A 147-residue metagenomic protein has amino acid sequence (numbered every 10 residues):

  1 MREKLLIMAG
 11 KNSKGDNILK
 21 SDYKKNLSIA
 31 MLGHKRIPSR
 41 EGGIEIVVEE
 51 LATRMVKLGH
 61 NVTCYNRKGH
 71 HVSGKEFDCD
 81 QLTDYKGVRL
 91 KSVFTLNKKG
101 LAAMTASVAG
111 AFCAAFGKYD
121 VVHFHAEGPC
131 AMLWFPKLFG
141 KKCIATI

Functional and structural regions predicted by a protein language model:
K4-I7, D16: Short, positively charged and aromatic/hydrophobic N-terminal segments
K24-E41, V47, T53-L101: N-terminal strand-loop element at the rim of the active site of nucleotide-sugar-dependent glycosyltransferases
S39, K137-I147: Acceptor-binding helix/loop patch of EC 2.4 sugar-transfer enzymes, predominantly nucleotide-sugar-dependent
K98-G100, Y119, C130-A131, I144-I147: A short, histidine- and acid-enriched strand-loop-helix "catalytic/donor-clamping" loop that lines the nucleotide-sugar
V108-K118: Short, well-structured alpha-helical segments in soluble
F124-P129: Short His-centered aromatic/hydrophobic patch
